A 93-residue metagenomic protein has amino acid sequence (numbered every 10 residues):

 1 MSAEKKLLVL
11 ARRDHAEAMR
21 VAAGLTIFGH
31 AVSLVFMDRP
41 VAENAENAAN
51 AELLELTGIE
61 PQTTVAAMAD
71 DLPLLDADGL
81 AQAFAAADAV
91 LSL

Functional and structural regions predicted by a protein language model:
M1-E4, I27, Q82-A86: Flexible, charged surface loops at secondary-structure boundaries
A3-M19, R39-E43: Short, glycine-rich nucleotide/cofactor-binding loops
H15-H30, L34: Histidine-anchored nucleotide/phosphate-binding helix
V32-R39, P61-V65: Short internal beta-strands
E46-L72: A glycine-rich helix N-cap at a beta->alpha junction
L72-L93: C-terminal structural segments of small proteins and small subunits
